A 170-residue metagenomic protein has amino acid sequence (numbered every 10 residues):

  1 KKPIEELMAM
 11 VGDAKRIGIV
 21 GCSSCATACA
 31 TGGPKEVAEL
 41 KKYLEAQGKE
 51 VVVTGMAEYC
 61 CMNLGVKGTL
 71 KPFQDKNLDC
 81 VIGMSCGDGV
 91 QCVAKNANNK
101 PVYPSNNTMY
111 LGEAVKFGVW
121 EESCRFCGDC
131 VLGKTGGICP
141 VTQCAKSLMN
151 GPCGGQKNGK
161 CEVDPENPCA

Functional and structural regions predicted by a protein language model:
K1-Q156, E162-P165: Iron-sulfur-associated redox domains of electron-transfer enzymes in respiratory and anaerobic energy metabolism
P168-A170: Short secondary-structure subsegments characteristic of cysteine-rich extracellular domains
